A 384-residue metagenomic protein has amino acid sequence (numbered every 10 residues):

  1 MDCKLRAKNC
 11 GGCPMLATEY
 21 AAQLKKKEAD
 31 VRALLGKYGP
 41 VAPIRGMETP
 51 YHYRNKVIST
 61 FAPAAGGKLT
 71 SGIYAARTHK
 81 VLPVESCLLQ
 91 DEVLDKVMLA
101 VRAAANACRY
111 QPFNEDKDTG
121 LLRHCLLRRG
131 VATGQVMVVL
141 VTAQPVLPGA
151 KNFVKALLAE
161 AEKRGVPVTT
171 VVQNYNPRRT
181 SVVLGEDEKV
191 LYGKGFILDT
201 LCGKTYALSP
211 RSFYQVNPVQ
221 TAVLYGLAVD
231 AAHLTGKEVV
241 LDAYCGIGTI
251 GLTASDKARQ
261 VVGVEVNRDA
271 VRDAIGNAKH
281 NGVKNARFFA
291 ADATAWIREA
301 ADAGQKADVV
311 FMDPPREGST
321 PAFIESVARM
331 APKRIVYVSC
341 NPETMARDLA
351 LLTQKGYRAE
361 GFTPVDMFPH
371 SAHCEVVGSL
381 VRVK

Functional and structural regions predicted by a protein language model:
C3-C13, C340: Short cysteine clusters
N9-E115, L127, V131-T133, V146-L147: Extended interfacial segments that mediate partner engagement and assembly in macromolecular machines
P43, K56, H124, T170 (+1 more regions): Extracellular/lumenal ectodomain signal focusing on beta-strand-rich modules and carbohydrate-recognition contexts
N55, L69-S71, R123, V136 (+3 more regions): Change "...and in nucleic-acid phosphodiester-cleaving endonucleases..." to "...and in nucleic-acid processing enzymes
G72-A75, V139-V141, A274: Short, acidic/hydrophobic/Gly-rich beta-strand patch recurrent on exposed beta strands that often constitutes part
L121-R123, I324: Mid-to-C-terminal catalytic/tRNA-binding core of tRNA(Ile)-lysidine synthase
L127, G134-A143, T205-S209, V309: Short, aliphatic-rich beta-strand segments
P148-K384: Rossmann-like S-adenosyl-L-methionine
